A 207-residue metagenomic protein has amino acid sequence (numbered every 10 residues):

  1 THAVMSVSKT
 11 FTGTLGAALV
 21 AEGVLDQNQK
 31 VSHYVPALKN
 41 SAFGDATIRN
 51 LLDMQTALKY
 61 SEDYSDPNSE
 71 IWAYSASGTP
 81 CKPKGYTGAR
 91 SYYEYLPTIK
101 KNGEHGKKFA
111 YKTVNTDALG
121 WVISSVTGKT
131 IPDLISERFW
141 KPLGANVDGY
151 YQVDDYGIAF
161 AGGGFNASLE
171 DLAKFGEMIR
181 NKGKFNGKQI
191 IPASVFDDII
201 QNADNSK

Functional and structural regions predicted by a protein language model:
T1-Q27, L51, L119-I123, L172-M178: Active-site SXXK
H2-S6, T10, L25, A42-A46 (+4 more regions): Soluble non-cytosolic domains of exported or imported proteins
A3-V4, A21-D63, T98-K100, V126-G163 (+1 more regions): Active-site helix/loop module of the DD-peptidase/beta-lactamase fold, centered on the serine-lysine SxxK catalytic
D26, S65, N186-Q189: Short, polar/charged, Gly/Pro-enriched helix-capping and turn/loop motifs at alpha-helix termini and inter-helix linkers
P36, T116, D204: Residues that form or immediately flank small-molecule/cofactor binding pockets and catalytic motifs
S61-V153: A small/polar active-site loop signature that marks catalytic segments
R90, E94-P97, K108-F109, T127 (+3 more regions): Penicillin-binding protein/beta-lactamase superfamily catalytic region
